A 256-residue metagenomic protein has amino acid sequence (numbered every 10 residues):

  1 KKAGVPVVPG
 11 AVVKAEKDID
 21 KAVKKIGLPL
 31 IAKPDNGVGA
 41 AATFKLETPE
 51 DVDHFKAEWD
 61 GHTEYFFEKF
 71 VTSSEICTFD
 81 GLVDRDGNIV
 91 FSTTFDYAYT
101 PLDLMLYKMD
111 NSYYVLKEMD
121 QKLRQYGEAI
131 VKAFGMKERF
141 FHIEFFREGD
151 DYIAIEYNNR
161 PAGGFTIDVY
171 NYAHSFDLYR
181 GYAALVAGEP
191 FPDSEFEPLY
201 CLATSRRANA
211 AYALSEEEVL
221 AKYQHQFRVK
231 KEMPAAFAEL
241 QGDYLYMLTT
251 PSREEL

Functional and structural regions predicted by a protein language model:
K2-S73, D84-N88, Y113-Q125, A129: Active-site nucleotide/adenylate-binding loops and adjacent lid/helix of ATP-dependent enzymes
V5, G135-M136, K222-H225: Short secondary-structure junctions
I19, G181-L256: Peripheral (often C-terminal) accessory segments that flank ATP-dependent C-N-forming ligase machineries
I26-G27, R147-I153, L240-G242: A short, glycine/Asx- and small/polar-enriched loop/turn that sits immediately N-terminal to a beta-strand
P34-N36, L104, F237-G242: Short, flexible turn/loop "capping" segments at secondary-structure junctions
E58-E64, F70-Y113, Q121-I153, N158-I167 (+1 more regions): Phosphate-binding core of ATP-grasp and ATP-grasp-like enzymes
R160-G181: ATP-dependent carboxylate-activation loops
